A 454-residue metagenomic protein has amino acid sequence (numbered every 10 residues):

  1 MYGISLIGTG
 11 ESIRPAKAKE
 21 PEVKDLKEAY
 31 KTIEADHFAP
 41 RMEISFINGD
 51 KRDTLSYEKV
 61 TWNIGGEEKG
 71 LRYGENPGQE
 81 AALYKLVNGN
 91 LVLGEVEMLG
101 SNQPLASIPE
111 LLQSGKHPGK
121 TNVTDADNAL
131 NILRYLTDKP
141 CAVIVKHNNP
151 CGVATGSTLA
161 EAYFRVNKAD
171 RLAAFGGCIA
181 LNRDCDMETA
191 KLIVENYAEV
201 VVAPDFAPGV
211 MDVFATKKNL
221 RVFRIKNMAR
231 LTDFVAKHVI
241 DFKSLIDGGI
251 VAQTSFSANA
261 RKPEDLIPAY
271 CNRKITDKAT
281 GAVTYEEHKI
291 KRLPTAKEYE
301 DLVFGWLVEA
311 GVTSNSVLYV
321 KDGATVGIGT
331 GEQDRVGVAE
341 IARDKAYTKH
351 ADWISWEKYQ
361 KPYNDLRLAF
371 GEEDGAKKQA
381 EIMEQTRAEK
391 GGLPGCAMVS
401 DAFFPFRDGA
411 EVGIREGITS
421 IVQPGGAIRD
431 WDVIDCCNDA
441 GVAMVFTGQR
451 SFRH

Functional and structural regions predicted by a protein language model:
M1-D212, T216-T280, Y285, E298-L307 (+1 more regions): Active-site loops and adjacent core secondary-structure elements that bind or stabilize anionic groups
N128, V338, A410: Thiamine diphosphate
C151-R171, L318, V326-F406: Glycine- and Gly-Pro-enriched alpha-helical subdomains that act as flexible, kink-prone "lid/hinge" or packing modules
M187-K191, R343, R407-R415: Amphipathic, non-transmembrane alpha-helical secondary structure
N196-L231, T254, G392-H454: C-terminal binding/interaction regions
L293-T295: Active-site/ligand-binding-proximal alpha/beta "capping" segment
G311, T348-D352, R415: Conserved helix-loop functional segments at active or binding sites
